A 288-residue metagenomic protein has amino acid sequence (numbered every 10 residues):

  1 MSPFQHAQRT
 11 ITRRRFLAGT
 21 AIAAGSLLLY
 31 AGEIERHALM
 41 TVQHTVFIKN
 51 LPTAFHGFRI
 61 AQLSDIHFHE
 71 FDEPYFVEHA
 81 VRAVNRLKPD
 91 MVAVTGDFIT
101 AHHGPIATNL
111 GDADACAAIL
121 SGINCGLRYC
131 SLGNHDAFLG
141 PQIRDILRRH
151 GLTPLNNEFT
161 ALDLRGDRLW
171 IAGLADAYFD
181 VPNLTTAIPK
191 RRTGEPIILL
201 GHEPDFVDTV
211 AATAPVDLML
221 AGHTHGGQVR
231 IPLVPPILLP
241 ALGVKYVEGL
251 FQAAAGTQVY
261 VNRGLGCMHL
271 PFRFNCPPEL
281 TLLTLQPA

Functional and structural regions predicted by a protein language model:
M1-I11: N-terminal secretory signal peptides
I11-I22: N-terminal export leaders
E35-L87: N-terminal signal-anchor transmembrane helix
I48-I60, T160-I171, R192, A253-Q258: Beta-strand-turn-beta hairpins that frame and shape the catalytic cleft of phosphate-ester-processing enzymes
L63-S64, V92-G96, R128-N134, L155-N157 (+3 more regions): Active-site neighborhood of phospho(di)ester-bond hydrolases with catalytic His/Asp-centered motifs
D72, F76-D163: Core catalytic region of metal-dependent phosphoesterases/phosphodiesterases, especially metallo-beta-lactamase-like
D145-T153, E158, D163-T209, R273: Binuclear metal-dependent hydrolase catalytic cores centered on His/Asp/Glu-rich metal-binding motifs
P204-T284: Conserved beta-sheet core of the metallophosphoesterase superfamily
